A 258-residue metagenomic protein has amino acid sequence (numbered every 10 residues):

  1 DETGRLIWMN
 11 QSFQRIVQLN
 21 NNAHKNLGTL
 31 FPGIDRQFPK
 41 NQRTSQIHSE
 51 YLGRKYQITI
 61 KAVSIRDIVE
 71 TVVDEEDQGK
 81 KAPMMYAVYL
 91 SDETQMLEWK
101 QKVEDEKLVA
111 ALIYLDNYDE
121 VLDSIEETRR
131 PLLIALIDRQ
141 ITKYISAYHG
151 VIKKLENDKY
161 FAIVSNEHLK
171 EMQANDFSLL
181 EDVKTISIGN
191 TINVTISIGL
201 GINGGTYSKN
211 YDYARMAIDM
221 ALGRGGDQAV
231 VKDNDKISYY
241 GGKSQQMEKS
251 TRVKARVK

Functional and structural regions predicted by a protein language model:
D1-Q46, R130: PAS-family sensory domains
G33-E98, V194-G199, N203: PAS-family sensory/regulatory modules and their coupling/dimerization elements
Q57-T59, K154-F161, I188-M216, D227-N234: A short glycine-enriched loop-to-beta-strand structural element that forms part of the catalytic core of nucleotide
E70-T128, G223, D235-E248: Sensory coupling linkers of modular signal transduction proteins
Q101-V103, L180, N203-Q228, Q246-K254: Catalytic-core segments of nucleotide cyclases and related cyclic-nucleotide turnover enzymes
V121-L136, E171: Conserved catalytic/dimerization core of cyclic nucleotide/dinucleotide signaling enzymes
R139-H168, N190-T191: Conserved helix-loop-beta segment at the catalytic/binding core of cyclic-nucleotide signaling proteins
E156-E181, T206-N210: Short helix/loop segment flanking the catalytic signature motif in cyclic-nucleotide metabolism enzymes
